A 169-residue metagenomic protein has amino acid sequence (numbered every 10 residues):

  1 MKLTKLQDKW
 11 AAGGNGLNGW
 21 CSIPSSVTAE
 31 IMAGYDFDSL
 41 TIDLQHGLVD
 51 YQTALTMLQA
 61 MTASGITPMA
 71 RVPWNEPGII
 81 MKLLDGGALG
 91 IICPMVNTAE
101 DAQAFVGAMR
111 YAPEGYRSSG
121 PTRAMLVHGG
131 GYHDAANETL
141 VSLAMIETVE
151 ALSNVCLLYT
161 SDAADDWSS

Functional and structural regions predicted by a protein language model:
M1-N18, G130-E138: N-terminal amphipathic alpha-helix/helix-capping segment at the start of soluble metabolic enzymes
G13-L17, F37-D38, S64-P68, A88-L89 (+1 more regions): Short, well-ordered coil/turn segments that N-cap beta-strands
G19, D43, I91, F105 (+1 more regions): Conserved, mostly hydrophobic/aromatic
T28, S39-T53: Glycine-rich, proline-tolerant flexible connector loops at the mouths of alpha/beta enzymes
Y51-V72: Alpha-helix-loop-beta-strand connector modules within alpha/beta enzyme cores
G78-L89, D101, S153-C156: Catalytic cores of alpha/beta
C93-L157: Conserved anion-binding
Y159-S169: Single conserved hydrophobic/aromatic residue that forms the stacking wall/gate of nucleotide- or nucleobase-binding
